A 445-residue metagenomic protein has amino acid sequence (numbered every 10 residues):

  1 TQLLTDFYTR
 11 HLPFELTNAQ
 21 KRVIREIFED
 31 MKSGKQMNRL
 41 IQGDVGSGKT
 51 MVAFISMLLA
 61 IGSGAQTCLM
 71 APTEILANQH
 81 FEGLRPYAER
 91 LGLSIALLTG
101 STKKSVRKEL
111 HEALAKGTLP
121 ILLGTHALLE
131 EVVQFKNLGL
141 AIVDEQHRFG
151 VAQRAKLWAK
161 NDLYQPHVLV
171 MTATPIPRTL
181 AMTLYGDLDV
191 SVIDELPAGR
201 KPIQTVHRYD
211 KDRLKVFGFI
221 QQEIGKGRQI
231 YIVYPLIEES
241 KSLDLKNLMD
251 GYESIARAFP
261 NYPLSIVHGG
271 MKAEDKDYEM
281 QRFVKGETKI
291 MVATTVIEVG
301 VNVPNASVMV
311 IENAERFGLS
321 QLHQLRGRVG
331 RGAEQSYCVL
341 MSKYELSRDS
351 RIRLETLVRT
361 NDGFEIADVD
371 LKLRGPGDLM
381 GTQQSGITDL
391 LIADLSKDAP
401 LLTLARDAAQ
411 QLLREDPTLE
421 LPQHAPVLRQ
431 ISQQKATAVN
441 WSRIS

Functional and structural regions predicted by a protein language model:
T1-L3, D194-P197, G332, M380-Q384: Flexible hinge/switch segments at interdomain interfaces of large molecular machines
T1-L3, R348, L419-L421: Serine-centered coil/turn micro-motif
T1-P13: Charged, low-complexity
T1-Q2, G227-I255, S385, L390 (+3 more regions): Long, well-ordered amphipathic alpha-helical subdomains in the mid-to-C-terminal portions of large enzyme subunits
R10, F14-R25, K32-E355: Inter-lobe coupling/hinge segments of SF2-like helicase ATPases
F28-E29, E365: Short amphipathic alpha-helical segments with coiled-coil-like heptad repeat character
D30, G34, L412-E415: Hydrophobic alpha-helical segments
N261, M280-I290, T294-P304, M309-E312 (+3 more regions): Accessory helical-bundle/CTD segments and flexible terminal tails appended to RecA-like ATPase motors
